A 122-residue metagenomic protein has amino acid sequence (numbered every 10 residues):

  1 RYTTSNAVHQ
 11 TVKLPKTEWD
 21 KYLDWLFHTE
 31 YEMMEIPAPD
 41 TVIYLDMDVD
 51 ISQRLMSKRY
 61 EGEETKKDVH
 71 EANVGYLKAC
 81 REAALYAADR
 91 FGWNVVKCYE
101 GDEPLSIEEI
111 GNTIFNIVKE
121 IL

Functional and structural regions predicted by a protein language model:
R1: Walker B catalytic acidic pair
T4-E82: A glycine- and Lys/Arg-enriched "phosphate-lid" helix/loop adjacent to the NTP-binding pocket of small-molecule kinases
D50-L122: NTP-dependent small-molecule kinase module
